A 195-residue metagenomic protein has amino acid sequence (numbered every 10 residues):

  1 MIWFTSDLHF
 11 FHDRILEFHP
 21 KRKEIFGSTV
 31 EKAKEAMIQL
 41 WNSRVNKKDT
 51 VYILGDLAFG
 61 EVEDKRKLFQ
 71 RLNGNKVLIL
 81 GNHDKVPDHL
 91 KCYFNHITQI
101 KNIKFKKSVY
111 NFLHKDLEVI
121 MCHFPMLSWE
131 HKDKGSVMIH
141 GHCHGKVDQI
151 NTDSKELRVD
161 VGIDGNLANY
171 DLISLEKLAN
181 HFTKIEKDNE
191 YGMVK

Functional and structural regions predicted by a protein language model:
M1-D7, R158-V161: Short, hydrophobic/glycine-enriched beta-strand segments
W3-T5, F10-F105: Core catalytic region of metal-dependent phosphoesterases/phosphodiesterases, especially metallo-beta-lactamase-like
C92-G192: Conserved beta-sheet core of the metallophosphoesterase superfamily
